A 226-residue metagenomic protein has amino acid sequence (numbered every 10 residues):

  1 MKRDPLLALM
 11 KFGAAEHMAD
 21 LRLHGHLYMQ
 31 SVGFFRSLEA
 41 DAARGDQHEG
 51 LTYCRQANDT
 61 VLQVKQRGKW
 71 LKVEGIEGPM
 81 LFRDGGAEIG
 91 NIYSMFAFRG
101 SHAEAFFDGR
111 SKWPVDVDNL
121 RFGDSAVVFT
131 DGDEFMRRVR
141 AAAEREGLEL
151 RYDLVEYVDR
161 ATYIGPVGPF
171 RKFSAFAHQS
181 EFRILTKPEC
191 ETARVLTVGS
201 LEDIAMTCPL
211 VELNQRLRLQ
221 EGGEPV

Functional and structural regions predicted by a protein language model:
M1-V226: NAD-dependent ADP-ribosyltransferases
